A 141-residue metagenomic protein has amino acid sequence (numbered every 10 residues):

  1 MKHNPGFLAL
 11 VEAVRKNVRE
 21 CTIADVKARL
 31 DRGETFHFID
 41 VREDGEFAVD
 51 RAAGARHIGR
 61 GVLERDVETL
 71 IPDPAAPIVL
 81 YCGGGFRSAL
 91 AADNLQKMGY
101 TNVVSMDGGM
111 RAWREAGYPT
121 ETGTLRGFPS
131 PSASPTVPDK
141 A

Functional and structural regions predicted by a protein language model:
M1-H37, D44-P77, F86-A141: Rhodanese-like catalytic fold shared by cysteine-dependent sulfurtransferases and DSP/PTP-type phosphatases
L80-C82: Short, surface-exposed ligand- or partner-binding patches at beta-edge/loop junctions that are enriched in aromatics
